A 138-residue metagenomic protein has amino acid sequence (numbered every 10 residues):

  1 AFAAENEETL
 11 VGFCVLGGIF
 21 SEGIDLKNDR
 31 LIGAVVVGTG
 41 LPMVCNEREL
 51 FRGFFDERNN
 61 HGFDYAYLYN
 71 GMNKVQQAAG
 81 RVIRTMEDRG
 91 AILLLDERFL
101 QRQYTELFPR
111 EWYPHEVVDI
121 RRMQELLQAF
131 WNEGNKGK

Functional and structural regions predicted by a protein language model:
A1-K138: ASCE RecA-like P-loop NTPase motor cores that couple ATP hydrolysis to mechanical translocation on nucleic acids
